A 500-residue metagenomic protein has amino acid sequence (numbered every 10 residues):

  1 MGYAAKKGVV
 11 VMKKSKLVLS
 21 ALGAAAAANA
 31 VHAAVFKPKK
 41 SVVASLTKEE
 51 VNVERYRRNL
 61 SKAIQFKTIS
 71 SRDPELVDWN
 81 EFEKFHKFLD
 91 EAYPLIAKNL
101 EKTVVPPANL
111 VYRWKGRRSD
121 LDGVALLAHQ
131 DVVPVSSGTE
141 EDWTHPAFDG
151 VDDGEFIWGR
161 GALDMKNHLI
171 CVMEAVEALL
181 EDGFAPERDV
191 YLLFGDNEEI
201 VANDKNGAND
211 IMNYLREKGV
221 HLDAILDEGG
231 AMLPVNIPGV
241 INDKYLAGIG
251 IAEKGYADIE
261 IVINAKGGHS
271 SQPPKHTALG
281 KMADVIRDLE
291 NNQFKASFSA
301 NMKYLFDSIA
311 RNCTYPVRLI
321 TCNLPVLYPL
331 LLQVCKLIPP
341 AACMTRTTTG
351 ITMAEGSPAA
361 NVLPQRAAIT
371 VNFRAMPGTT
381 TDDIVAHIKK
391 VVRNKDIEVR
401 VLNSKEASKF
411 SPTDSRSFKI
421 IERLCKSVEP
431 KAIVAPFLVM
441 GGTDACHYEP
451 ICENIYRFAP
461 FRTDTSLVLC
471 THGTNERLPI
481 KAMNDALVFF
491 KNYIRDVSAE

Functional and structural regions predicted by a protein language model:
A5-A21: Membrane-penetrating hydrophobic segments
A25-R160, E181-R188: Acidic/His- and Gly-rich active-site-bordering loop/insert found across diverse amide/peptide-bond hydrolases
T103, S119-L121, L233-P234, K295-P358 (+4 more regions): An extended, acidic, His-containing surface patch that forms the Zn2+-binding/catalytic region of metallohydrolases
Q130-D131, L289-Q293, K389-I397: A common structural junction motif
F156-G248: Acidic/histidine-rich catalytic neighborhood of metal-dependent amide-processing enzymes
K205-D210, S271-K295: A short core secondary-structure module
G250-A252, P273-P274, A342, P358-P364: Short, solvent-exposed beta-strand/turn "edge" segments of beta-rich domains on protein surfaces
H276-T277, I384-V392: Short amphipathic alpha-helices in soluble, non-transmembrane regions that often serve as interface/regulatory elements
